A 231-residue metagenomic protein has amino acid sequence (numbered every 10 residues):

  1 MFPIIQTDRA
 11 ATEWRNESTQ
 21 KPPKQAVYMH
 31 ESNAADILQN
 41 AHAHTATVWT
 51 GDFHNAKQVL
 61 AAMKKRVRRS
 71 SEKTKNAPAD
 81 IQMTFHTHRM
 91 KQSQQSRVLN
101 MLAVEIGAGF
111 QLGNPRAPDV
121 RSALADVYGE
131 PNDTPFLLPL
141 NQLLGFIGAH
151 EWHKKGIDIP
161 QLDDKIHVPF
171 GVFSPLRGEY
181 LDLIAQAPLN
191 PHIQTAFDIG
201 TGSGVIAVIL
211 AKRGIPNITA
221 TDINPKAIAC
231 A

Functional and structural regions predicted by a protein language model:
M1-F2, T195: Generic low-polarity alpha-helical segments
F2-N16, P22-N33, I37-I157: N-terminal auxiliary segments of SAM/dcSAM-dependent transferases
S32-N33, F173, T195: A generic structural signal for short
Q92, G107, D133, P160-I166 (+1 more regions): Generic structural signal for short, solvent-exposed loop/turn connectors between secondary structure elements
N141-N190: Class I SAM-dependent transferase core
R177-A231: Conserved SAM/SAH cofactor-binding pocket of Class I
